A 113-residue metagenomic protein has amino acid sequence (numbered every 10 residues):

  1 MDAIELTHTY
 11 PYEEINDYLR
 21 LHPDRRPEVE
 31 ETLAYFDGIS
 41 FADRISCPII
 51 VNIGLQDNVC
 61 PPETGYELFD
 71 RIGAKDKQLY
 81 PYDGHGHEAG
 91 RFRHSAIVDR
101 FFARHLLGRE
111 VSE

Functional and structural regions predicted by a protein language model:
M1-R25, P81: Hydrolase active-site cap/lid region
R25-F41: Active-site nucleophile elbow and catalytic-triad environment of alpha/beta-hydrolase enzymes
R44-I45, I72-A74: Short, conserved loop/helix-junction motifs that constitute active-site signature segments in enzyme catalytic cores
I45, V51-I53, D57: Short beta-strand/loop motif that positions the catalytic acidic residue of the alpha/beta-hydrolase fold
C47, P61-D70, L79: Short alpha-helix in the alpha/beta-hydrolase fold that links the catalytic acid
L55-C60, E88: Acidic catalytic loop of the alpha/beta-hydrolase fold
L79-F101: Histidine-bearing beta->alpha loop at or near hydrolase active sites
F102-E113: Short, hydrophobic alpha-helical segments
